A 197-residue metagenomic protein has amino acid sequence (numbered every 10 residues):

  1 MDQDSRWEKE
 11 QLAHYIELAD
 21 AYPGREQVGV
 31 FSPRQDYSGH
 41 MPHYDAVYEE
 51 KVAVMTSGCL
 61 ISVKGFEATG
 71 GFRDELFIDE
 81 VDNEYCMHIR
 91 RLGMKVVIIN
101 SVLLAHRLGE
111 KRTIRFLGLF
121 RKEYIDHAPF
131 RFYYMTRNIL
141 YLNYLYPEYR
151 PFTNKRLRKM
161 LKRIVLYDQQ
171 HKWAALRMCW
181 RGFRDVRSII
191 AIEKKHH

Functional and structural regions predicted by a protein language model:
M1, S5-Q11, I61, I78: Hydrophobic/aromatic residue at the end of a short beta strand that borders the catalytic acidic motif
M1, V28-Q35, I99, R107: Short glycine/serine/threonine-enriched helix-capping/active-site loop that flanks the nucleotide-sugar donor pocket
R6-Y44: Conserved donor NDP-sugar-binding/catalytic core segment of glycosyltransferases
Q35, V52-I61, G65, N83 (+1 more regions): Short glycine- and hydrophobic/aromatic-rich loop-to-beta-strand nucleating segment in the catalytic cores
P42-I61, A68, H127: A recurrent flexible, glycine/aromatic-enriched loop bordering the glycosyltransferase active site that acts as
G65, T69, E75-L108: A short, conserved alpha-helix in the catalytic core of glycosyltransferases
I99-E123: Active-site donor/metal-binding and catalytic loop motifs of nucleotide-sugar-dependent glycosylation enzymes
Y144-H197: Non-catalytic, C-terminal membrane-associated alpha-helical segments of glycosyltransferases
